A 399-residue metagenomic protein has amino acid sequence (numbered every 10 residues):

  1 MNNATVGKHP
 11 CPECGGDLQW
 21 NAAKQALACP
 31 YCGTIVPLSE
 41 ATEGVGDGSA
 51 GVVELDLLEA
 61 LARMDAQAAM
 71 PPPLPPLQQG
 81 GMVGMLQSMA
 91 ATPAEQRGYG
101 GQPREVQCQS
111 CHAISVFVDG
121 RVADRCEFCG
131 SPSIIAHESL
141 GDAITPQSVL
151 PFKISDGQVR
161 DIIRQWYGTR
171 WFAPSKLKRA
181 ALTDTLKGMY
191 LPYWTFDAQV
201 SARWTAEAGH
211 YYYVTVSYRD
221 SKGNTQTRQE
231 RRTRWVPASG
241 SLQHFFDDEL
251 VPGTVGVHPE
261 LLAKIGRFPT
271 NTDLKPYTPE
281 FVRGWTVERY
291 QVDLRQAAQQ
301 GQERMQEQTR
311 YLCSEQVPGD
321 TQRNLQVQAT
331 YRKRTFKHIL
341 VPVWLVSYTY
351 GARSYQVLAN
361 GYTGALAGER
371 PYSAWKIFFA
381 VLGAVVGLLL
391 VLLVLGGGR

Functional and structural regions predicted by a protein language model:
V6-K8, A26, G101-E105, A123: Residues immediately within or flanking Cys/His clusters that coordinate Zn2+ in small zinc-binding modules
C11-C14, C29-C32, C108-C111, C126-C129: Short cysteine-rich clusters marking metal-coordination/redox-active sites
D17-Q19, P37, I114-V116, I134: Short functional micro-motifs and their immediate structural scaffolds
Q19-A28, F117-D124: Short linker/helix segments within small regulatory modules
G33-E40, G130-E138: Short Cys/His-rich micro-motifs in 6-15 aa windows
D142-T349, G397: Charged, low-complexity helical/coil segments in non-catalytic cytosolic or luminal regions
V341-A367: Extended, hydrophilic extramembrane loops/domains of integral membrane proteins
L390-R399: Juxtamembrane boundary at the C-terminal end of a transmembrane helix
